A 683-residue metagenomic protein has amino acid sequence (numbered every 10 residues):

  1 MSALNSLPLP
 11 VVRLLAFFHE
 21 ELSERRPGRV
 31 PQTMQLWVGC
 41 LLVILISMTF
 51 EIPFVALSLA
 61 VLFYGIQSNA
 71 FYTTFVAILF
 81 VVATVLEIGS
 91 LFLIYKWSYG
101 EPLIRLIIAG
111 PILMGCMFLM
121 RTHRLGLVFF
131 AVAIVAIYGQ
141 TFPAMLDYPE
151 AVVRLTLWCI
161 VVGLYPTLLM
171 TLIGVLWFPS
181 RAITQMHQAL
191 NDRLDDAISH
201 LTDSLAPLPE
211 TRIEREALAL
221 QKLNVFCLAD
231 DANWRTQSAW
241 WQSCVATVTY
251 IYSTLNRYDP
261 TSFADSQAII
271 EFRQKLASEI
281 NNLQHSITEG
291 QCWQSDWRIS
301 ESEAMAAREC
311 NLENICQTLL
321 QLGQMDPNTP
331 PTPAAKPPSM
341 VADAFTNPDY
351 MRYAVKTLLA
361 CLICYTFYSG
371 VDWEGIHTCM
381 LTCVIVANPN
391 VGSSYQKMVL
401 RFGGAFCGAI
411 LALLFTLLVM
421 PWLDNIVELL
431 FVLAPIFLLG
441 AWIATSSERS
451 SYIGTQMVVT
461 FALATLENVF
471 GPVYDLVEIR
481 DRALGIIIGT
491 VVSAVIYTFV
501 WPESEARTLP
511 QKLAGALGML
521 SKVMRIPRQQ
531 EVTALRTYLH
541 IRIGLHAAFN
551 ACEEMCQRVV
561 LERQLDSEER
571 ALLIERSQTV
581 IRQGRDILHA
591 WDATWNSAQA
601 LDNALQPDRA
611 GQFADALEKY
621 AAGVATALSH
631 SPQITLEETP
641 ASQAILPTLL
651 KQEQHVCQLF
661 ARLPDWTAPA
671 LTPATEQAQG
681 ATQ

Functional and structural regions predicted by a protein language model:
M1-M34, L41, T49, A151 (+4 more regions): Long, hydrophobic alpha-helical segments that serve as membrane-spanning/inserting helices
L9-F18, T33-T74, V81-G89, L106-I173 (+4 more regions): Pore- and pathway-forming membrane helices of multi-pass small-molecule/ion transporters and channels
P27-P31, I46-E51, T74-V82, W97-I104 (+5 more regions): Membrane-entry segments of alpha-helical transmembrane domains in multi-pass membrane proteins
V61-L62, A354-T366, I376-A387, F402-L414 (+6 more regions): Alpha-helical transmembrane segments of multi-pass membrane proteins
T74-I78, K96-E101, D147-E150, R154 (+9 more regions): A cross-kingdom feature marking solvent-exposed beta-strand/loop segments within repeated, beta-rich binding/scaffold
L125-V128, V175-Q188, S447-S451, V477 (+1 more regions): Juxtamembrane/interface segments at transmembrane-helix termini
L418-V419, L423-L430, A434-L438, S446-Y474 (+4 more regions): C-terminal functional regions that serve as terminal interaction/effector modules
